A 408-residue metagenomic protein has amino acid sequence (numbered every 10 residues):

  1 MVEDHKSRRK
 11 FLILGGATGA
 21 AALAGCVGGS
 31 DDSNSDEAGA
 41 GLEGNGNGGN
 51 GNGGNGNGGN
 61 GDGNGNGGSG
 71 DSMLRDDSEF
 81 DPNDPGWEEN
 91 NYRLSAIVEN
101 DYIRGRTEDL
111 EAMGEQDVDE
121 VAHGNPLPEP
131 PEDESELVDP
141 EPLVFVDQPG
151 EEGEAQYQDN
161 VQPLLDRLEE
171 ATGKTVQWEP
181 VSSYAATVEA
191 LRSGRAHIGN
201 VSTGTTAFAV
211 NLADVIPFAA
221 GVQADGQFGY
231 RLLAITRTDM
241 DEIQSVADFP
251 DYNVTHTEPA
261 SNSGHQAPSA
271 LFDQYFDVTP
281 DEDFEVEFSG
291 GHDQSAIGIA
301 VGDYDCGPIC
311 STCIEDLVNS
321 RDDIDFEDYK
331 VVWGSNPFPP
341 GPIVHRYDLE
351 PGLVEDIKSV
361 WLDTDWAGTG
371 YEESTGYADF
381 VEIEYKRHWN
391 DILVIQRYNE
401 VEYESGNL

Functional and structural regions predicted by a protein language model:
M1-S183, S193-H197, T203, A207-F208 (+8 more regions): Terminal disorder- and signal-encoded targeting elements
A185-G199, L212, A247-D248, H292-T312: Short helices/loops that flank or line small-molecule/ion binding pockets
A213-G221: Extracytoplasmic "Venus flytrap"/periplasmic binding protein-like
A219, D241, P259, E287-V301 (+4 more regions): Domain-level signature for soluble enzymes in the chorismate/prephenate branch of the shikimate pathway
A220-Y275: A conserved helix-loop-strand patch within extracytoplasmic ligand-binding domains of the periplasmic binding
A270-Q274, P280-D281, F288-H292: Active-site glycine-rich loop that binds ribose-phosphate moieties when present
